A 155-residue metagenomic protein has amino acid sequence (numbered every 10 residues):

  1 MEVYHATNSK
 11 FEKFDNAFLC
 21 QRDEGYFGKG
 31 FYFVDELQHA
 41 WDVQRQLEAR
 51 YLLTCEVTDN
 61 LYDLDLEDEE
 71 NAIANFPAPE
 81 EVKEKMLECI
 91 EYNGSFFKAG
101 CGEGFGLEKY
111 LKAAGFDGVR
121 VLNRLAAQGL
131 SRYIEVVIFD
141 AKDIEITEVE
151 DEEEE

Functional and structural regions predicted by a protein language model:
M1-Y26, Q44-E155: Active-site and NAD+-binding cores of ADP-ribose-processing enzymes
F11, L37-Q38: Alpha-helix N-cap/helix-start and coil->helix boundary motif
Q38-Q44: Short amphipathic alpha-helices within nucleic acid-binding modules
